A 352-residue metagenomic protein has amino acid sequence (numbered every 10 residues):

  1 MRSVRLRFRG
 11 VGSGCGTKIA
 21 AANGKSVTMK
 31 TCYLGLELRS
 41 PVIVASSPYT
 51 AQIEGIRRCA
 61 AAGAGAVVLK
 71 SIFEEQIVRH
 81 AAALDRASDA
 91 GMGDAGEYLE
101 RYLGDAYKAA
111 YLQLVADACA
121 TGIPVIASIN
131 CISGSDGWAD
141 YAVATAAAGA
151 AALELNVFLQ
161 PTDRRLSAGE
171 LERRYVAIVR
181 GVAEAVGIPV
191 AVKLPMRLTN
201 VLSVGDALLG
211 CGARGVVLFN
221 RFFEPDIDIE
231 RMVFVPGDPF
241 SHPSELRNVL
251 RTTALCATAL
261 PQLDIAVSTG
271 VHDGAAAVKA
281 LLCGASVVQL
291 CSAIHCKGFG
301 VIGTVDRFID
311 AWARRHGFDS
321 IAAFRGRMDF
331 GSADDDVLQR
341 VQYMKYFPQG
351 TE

Functional and structural regions predicted by a protein language model:
L6, G12, A21-G24, S241-Q262 (+1 more regions): Alpha/beta catalytic cores of nucleotide-metabolism and tRNA/nucleoside-modifying enzymes
A22-P124, N130, S135, D140 (+1 more regions): N-terminal capping/small domains of soluble enzymes
V44-S46, L69, L155, L218 (+1 more regions): Conserved beta-strand positions
S46, K193, D264-V271, L290-S292: Glycine-rich beta-strand-to-loop/alpha-helix junction loops that act as flexible
E54-A62, A66, A116, A120-T121 (+3 more regions): Alpha/beta enzyme core
E74-V78, L159-D163, F223-D226, I294-G298: Short gly/pro/ser/thr-enriched loop/turn and capping motifs at secondary-structure boundaries
R79-M92, I227-P239, H295-F318: C-terminal helical cap(s) of enzyme catalytic domains, especially alpha/beta-barrels
